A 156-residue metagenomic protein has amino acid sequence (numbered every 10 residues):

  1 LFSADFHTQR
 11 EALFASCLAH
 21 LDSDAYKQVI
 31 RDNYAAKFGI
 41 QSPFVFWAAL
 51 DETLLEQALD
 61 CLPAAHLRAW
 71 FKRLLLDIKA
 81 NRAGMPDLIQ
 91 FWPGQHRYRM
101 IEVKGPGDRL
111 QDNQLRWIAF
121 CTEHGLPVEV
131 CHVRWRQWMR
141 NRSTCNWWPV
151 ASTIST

Functional and structural regions predicted by a protein language model:
L1-R82, L110: Nuclease catalytic cores
L50-L54, A58, L62-W70, D87-Q90 (+2 more regions): Conserved catalytic cores of phosphodiester-cleaving nucleases, focusing on short active-site segments
A83, H96, N113-R116: Short amphipathic alpha-helical segments
W92, Y98, H124-W147: Nucleic-acid nuclease catalytic cores
G105-L126: Mg2+/Mn2+-dependent nuclease catalytic core
P149-S155: Short, intrinsically disordered C-terminal tails of secreted or membrane-associated proteins
